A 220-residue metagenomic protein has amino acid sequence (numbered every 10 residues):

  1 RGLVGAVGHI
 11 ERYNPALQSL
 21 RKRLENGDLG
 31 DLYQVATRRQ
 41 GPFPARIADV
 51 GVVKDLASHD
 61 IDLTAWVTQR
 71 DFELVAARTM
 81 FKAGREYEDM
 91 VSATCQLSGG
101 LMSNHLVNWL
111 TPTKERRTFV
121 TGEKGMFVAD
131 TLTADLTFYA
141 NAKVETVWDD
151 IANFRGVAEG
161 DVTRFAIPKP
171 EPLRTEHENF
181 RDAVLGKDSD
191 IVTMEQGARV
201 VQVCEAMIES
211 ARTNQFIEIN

Functional and structural regions predicted by a protein language model:
R1-I47: A contiguous active-site-proximal alpha/beta segment in oxidoreductase catalytic domains
L3, Q215-F216: Short glycine/serine/threonine/alanine-rich loop segments
V4-A6, A36, A76, N104 (+1 more regions): Structural detector of well-ordered beta-strand residues that form the stable sheet scaffold of enzyme domains
I10, E123-E195, I217-N220: C-terminal glycine/acidic-rich active-site capping loop/insertion
N14-L17, D60-T64, L173-E178, V201-E205: A general structural signal for well-ordered alpha-helical segments in protein cores
F43-T113, F119, T133, E195: Rossmann-like dinucleotide-binding domain that binds NAD(P)(H)
V203-T213: Short arginine-rich
